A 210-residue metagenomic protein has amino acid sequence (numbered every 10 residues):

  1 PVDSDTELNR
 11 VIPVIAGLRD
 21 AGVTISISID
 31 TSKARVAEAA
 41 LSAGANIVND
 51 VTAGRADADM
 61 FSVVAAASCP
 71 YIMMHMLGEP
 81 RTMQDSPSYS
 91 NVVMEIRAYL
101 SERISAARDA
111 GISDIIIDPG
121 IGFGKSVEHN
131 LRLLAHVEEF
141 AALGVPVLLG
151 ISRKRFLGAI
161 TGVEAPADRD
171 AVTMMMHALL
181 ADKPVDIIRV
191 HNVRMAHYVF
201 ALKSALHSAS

Functional and structural regions predicted by a protein language model:
P1-S26, T31-R35, L41-S42, N46-D109 (+1 more regions): Active-site-adjacent loop and "lid" segments of alpha/beta metabolic enzymes
I121: Active-site metal-binding loops of divalent metal-dependent hydrolases
